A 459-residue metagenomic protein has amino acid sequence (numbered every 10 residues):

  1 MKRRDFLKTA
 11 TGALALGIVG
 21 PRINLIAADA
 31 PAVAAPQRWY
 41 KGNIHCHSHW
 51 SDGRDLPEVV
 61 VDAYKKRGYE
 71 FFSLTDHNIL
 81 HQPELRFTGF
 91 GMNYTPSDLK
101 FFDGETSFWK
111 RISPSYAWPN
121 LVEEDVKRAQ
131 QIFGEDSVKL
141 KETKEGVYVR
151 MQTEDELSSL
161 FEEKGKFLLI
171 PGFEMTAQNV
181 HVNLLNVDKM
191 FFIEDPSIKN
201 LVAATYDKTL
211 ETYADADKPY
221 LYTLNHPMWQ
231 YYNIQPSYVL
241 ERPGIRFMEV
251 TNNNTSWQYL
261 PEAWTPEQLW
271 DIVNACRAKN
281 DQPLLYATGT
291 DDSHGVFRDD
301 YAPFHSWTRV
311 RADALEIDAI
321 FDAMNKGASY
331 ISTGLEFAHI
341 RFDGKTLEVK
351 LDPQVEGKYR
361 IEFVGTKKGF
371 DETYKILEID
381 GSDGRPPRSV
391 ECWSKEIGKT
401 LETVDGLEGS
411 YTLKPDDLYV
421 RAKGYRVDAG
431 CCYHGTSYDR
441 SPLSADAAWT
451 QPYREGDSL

Functional and structural regions predicted by a protein language model:
D5-I26: N-terminal export signals
D29-W39, S51, P57-V61, R277-Y286 (+1 more regions): C-terminal functional module detector
A34-N225, I234, N253, Q258-Q268 (+4 more regions): A metal-dependent hydrolase metal-coordination microenvironment
G68, K218, P243-G244, L418: Short loop/turn motifs at secondary-structure junctions
R86-F90, S237-L240, P303-H305: Short low-complexity, flexible loop/linker segments enriched in glycine and/or proline with clustered acidic
P227-W229: Extracellular glycoside hydrolase catalytic/binding regions
S237-S256, A312-D318: Structural recognition of alpha->loop->beta junctions
W264-A278, L284: Glycoside hydrolase catalytic-domain groove-lining segments
